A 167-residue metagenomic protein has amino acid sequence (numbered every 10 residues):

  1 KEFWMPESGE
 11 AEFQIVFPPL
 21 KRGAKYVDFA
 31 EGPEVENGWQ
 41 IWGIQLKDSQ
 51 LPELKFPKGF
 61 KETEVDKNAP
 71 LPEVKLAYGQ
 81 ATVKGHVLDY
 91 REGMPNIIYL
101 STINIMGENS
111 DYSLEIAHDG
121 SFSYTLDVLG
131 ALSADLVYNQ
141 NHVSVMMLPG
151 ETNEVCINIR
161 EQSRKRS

Functional and structural regions predicted by a protein language model:
K1, E7-E10, P33-V35, Q50: Extracytoplasmic
K1-F3, A24, E36, I41 (+1 more regions): A broad structural signal for short, well-ordered beta-strand segments within beta-sheet-rich domains
E2-Y26: Short, solvent-exposed, Trp/other aromatic-anchored flexible loops in extracytoplasmic proteins
G9, G23, G38, P149-E151: A short, structural micro-pattern
K21-V35, A134-N139: Short, surface-exposed ligand- or partner-binding patches at beta-edge/loop junctions that are enriched in aromatics
D28-Q50: Acidic, low-complexity intrinsically disordered segments
Q45-S167: A non-transmembrane, solvent-exposed segment enriched in polar/low-complexity residues
